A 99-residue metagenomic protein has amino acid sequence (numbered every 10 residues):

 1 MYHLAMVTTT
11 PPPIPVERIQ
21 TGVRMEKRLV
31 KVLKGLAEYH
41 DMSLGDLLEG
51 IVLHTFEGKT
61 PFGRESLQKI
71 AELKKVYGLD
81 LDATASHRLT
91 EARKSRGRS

Functional and structural regions predicted by a protein language model:
M1-K27, K34-A37, K75-T84, E91-S99: Short Lys/Arg-rich basic patches
L29, L33, L44-L47: Generic leucine side-chain signal with a strong bias for well-ordered alpha-helical environments
H40-L67: Short, basic amphipathic alpha-helical segments that act as recognition/interaction helices in nucleic-acid-binding
P61-D80: Short interaction-prone segments
